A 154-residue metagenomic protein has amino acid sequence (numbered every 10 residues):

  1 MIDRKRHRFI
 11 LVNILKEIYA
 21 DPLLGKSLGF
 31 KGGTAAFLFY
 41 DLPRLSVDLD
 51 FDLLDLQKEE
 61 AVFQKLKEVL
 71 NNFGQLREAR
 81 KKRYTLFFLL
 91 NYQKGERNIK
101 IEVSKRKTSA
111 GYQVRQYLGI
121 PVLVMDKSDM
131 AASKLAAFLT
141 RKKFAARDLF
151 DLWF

Functional and structural regions predicted by a protein language model:
M1-G29: Helical scaffold of the NTase/Pol beta-like nucleotidyltransferase catalytic core
I2, H7-R8, L53-Y84: Metal-dependent nucleotidyltransferase catalytic core
V12, N98-F154: Catalytic cores of NTP-dependent nucleotidyl/adenyl transfer enzymes across multiple folds
E17, V69, K134, F138: Residues that form generic nucleotide/phosphate-binding pockets
Y19-L49, L53: Active-site nucleotide-donor binding segment shared across nucleotidyl transfer reactions
T34, Q57, K107-S109: Short, flexible active-site-adjacent loop segments at beta-strand->alpha-helix junctions, enriched in small/polar
P43, Q93-G95, F144: A generic structural micro-feature
N72-K107: Conserved catalytic core of two-metal-ion nucleotidyltransferases
